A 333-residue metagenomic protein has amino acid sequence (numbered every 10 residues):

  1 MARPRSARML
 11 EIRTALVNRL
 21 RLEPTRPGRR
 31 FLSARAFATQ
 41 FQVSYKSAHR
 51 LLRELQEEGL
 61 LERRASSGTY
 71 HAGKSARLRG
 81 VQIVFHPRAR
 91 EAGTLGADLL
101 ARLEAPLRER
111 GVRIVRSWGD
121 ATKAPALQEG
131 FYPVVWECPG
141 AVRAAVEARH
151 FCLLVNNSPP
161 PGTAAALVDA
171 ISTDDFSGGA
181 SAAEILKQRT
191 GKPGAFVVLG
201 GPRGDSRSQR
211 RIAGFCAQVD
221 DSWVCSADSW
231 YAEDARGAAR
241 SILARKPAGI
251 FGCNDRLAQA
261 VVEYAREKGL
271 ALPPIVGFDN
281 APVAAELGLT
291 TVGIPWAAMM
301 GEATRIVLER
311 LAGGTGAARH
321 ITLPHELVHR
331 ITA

Functional and structural regions predicted by a protein language model:
M1-K46, R50-R53, H320: Extreme N-terminal segment that seeds HTH/winged-HTH DNA-binding domains in transcriptional regulators
L10, T14-V17, L22, A34 (+1 more regions): Amphipathic helical "hinge" segments at domain boundaries
F31-S33, R63-A76: Short, Lys/Arg-rich nucleic-acid/phosphate-binding segment
G59: Glycine-centered, phosphate/nucleic-acid-interacting loop/turn motifs that mediate DNA/RNA or nucleotide
Q82-V84, E129-E137, A195-G200, C225 (+2 more regions): Periplasmic-binding protein-like
P87-D98, R116-T122, A170-S181, V198-A238 (+4 more regions): Hinge/beta->alpha junction and helix N-cap segments in small-molecule ligand-binding domains
E137-G178, D279-T290: Flexible loop/hinge segments that line or gate small-molecule binding clefts
L167-V168, R240-A333: Flexible loop/turn connectors
